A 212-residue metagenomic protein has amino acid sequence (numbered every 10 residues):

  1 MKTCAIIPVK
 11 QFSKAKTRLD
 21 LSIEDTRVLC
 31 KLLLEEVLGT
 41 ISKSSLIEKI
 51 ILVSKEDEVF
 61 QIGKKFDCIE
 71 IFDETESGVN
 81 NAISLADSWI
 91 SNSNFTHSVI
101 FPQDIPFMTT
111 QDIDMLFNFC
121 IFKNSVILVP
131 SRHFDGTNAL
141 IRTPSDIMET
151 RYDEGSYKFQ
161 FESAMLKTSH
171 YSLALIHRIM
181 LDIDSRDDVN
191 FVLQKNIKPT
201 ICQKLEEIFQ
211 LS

Functional and structural regions predicted by a protein language model:
M1-L19: N-terminal nucleotide-binding beta1-loop-alpha1 segment
K31-I47: A short, N-terminal amphipathic alpha-helix
S45-E70: Acidic donor-binding segment of Leloir-type glycosyltransferases
K64-H97, S156-Y157: Short phosphate-binding loop-to-helix
V99-F101: Short aromatic-hydrophobic micro-motifs that form the base-stacking/packing surface for donor nucleotide recognition
M108-F134: Conserved donor-nucleotide/metal-binding helix-loop-beta segment in metal-dependent transferases, i.e., the alpha-helix
R142-A164: Short, glycine-/small-residue-rich phosphate/pyrophosphate-handling segment
E162-S212: Conserved alpha/beta core of the MobA/IspD/sugar-nucleotide pyrophosphorylase nucleotidyltransferase superfamily
